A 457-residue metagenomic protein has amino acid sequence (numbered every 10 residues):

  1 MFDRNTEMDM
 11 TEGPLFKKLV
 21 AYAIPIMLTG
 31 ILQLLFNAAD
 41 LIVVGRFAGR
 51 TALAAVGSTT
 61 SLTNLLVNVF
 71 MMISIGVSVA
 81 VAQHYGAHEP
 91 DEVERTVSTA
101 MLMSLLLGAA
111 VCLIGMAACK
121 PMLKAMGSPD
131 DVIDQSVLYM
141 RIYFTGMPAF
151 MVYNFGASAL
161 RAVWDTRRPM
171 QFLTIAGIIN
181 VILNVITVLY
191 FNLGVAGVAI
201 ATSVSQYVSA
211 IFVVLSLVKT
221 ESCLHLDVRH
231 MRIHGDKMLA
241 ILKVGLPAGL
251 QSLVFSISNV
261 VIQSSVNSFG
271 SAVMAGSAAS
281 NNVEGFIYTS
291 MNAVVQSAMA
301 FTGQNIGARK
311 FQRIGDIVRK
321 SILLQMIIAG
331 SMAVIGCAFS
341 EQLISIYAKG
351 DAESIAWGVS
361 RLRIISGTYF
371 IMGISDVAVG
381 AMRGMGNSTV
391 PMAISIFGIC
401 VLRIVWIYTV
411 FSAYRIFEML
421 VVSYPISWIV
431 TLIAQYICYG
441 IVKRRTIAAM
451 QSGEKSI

Functional and structural regions predicted by a protein language model:
M1-A23, V81-G146, Y190-L246, T302-T368 (+1 more regions): Short alpha-helical transmembrane segments in multi-pass integral membrane proteins
M10-F47, S61-G76, A80, L105-C112 (+5 more regions): N-terminal transmembrane alpha-helices
A21-D40, I142, Y153, A176 (+5 more regions): Transmembrane helical elements of multi-pass membrane transporters/channels
I31, L35-A54, L123-D130, I186-L193 (+4 more regions): Helix-terminus/linker motif at the lipid-water interface of multi-pass membrane proteins
A48-S61, S136, M140, A199 (+3 more regions): Small-residue hotspots at the loop-to-helix junctions and early N-terminal turns of transmembrane alpha-helices
L53-L113, F150-P169, Q263, G276-S340 (+1 more regions): Small-residue-rich hydrophobic transmembrane alpha-helices
L65-N68, N180-N184, A210-V214, F286-T289 (+3 more regions): Hydrophobic transmembrane alpha-helices of multi-pass small-molecule transporters
S74, I142-R161, F172-N180, V198-V213 (+4 more regions): Short runs within selected transmembrane alpha-helices of multi-pass transporters and secretion channels
